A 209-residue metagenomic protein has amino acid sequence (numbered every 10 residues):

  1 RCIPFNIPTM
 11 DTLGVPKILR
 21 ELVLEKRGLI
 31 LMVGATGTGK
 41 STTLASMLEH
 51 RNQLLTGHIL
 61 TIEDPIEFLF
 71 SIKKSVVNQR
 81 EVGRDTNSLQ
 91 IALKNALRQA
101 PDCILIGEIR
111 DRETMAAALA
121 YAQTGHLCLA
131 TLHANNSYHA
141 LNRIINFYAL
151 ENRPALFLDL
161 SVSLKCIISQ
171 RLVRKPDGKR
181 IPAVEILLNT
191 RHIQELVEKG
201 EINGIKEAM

Functional and structural regions predicted by a protein language model:
R1-M209: Short, flexible helix-loop junctions that flank or precede catalytic/ligand sites
